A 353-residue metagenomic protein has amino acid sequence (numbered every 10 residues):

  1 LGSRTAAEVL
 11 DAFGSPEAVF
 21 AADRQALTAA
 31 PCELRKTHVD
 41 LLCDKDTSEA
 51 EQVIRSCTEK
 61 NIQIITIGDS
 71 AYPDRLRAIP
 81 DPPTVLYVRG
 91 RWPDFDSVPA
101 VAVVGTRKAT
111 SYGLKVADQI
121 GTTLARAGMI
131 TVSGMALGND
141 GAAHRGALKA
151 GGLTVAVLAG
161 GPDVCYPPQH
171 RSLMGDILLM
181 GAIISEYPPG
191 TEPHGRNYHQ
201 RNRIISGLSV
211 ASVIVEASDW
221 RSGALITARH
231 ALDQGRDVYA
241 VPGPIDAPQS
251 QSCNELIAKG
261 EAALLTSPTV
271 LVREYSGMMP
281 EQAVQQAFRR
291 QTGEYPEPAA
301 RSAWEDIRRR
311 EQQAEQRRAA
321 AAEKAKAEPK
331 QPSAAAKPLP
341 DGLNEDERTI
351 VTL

Functional and structural regions predicted by a protein language model:
L1-S70: Short, small/acidic-rich helices and loops at N termini and domain boundaries of DNA replication/processing enzymes
T58, T66-L353: Glycine-biased, small-residue-rich flexible motifs in mid-sequence functional cores and linkers
